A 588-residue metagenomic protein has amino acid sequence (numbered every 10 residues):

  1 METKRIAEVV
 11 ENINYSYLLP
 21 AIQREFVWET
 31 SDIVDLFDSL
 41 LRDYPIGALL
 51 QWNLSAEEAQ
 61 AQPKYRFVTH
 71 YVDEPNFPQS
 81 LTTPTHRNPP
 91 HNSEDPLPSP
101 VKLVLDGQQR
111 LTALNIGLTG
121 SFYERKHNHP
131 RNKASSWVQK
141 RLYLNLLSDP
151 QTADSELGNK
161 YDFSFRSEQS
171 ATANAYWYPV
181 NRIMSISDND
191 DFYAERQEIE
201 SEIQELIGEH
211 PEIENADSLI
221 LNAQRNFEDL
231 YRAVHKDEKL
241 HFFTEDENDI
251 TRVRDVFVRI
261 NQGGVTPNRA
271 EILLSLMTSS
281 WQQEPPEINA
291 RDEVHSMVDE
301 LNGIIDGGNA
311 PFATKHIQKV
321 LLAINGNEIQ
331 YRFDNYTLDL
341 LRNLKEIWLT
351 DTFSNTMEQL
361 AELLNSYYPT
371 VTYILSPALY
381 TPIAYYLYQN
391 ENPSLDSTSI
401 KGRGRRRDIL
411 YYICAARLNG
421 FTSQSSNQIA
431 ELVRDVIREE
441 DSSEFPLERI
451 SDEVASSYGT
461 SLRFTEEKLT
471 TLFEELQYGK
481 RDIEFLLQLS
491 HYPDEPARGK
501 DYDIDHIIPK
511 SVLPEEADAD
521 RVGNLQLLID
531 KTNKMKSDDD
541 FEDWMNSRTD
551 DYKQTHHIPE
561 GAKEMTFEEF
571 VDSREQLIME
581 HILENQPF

Functional and structural regions predicted by a protein language model:
E2-V27, V34-T314, Q318, Y412-A415 (+1 more regions): Basic- and aromatic-enriched surface patches that contact anionic nucleotides/nucleic acids
I6, L273, I304-S457: A cross-family structural signal marking well-folded subdomains
S16, A21, D229-E245, T251-D255 (+5 more regions): Short amphipathic alpha-helical segments and their helix-coil junctions
D38, A113-G120, V258-R259, S275 (+4 more regions): Short, hydrophobic/amphipathic alpha-helical patches that form generic packing surfaces within helical domains
A48-L50, R417-I504, V512, L527: Intrinsically disordered, low-complexity N-proximal targeting/linker segments that flank membranes
L103-V104, Q109, Y502, P514-K536: Short beta-strand-alpha-helix junction that forms the catalytic/metal-binding core of metal-dependent nuclease domains
D518-A519, K536-A562: Polybasic, low-complexity binding patches
K553-F588: C-terminal, well-folded lobe of enzymatic/effector domains
